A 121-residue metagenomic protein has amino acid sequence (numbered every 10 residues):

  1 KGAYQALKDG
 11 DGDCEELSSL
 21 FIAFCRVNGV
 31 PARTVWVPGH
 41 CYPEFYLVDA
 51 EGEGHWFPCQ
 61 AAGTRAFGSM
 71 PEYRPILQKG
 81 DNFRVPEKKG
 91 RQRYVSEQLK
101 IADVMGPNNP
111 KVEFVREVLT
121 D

Functional and structural regions predicted by a protein language model:
K1-G12: Short, conserved helix/loop micro-motifs enriched in His/Cys and acidic residues
E15-S96: Hydrophobic/aromatic-rich core segments of domains that either
K79-D121: Short hairpin/turn module used for nucleic-acid contact or packing/dimerization
